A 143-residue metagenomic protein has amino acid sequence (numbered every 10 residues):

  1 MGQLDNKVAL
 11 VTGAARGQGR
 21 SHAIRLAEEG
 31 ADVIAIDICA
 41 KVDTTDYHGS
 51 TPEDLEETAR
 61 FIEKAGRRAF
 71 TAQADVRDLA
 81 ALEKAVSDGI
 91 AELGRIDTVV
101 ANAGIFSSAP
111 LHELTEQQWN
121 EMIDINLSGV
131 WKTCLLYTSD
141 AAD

Functional and structural regions predicted by a protein language model:
G2-I38: Canonical Rossmann dinucleotide-binding motif of NAD(H)/NADP(H)-dependent dehydrogenases/reductases, specifically
A31-E57: Conserved glycine-rich Rossmann-like NAD(P)H-binding loop of the short-chain dehydrogenase/reductase
P52-E56, Q73-A85, E116: The beta1-alpha1 cofactor-binding region of Rossmann-like NAD(H)/NADP(H)-dependent oxidoreductases
A65-R68, D88-V99, S107, Q118: A glycine-rich helix->loop->beta "capping" turn within Rossmann-like NAD(P)(H)-dependent oxidoreductase domains
A85, V100, T133-L136: Hydrophobic positions on the long internal alpha-helix of Rossmann-like NAD(P)-dependent oxidoreductase domains
P110-L111, Q118-I123: Substrate-binding pocket helix/loop in short-chain dehydrogenase/reductase
Y137-D143: Conserved small/polar residues in nucleotide/adenosyl-binding loops
